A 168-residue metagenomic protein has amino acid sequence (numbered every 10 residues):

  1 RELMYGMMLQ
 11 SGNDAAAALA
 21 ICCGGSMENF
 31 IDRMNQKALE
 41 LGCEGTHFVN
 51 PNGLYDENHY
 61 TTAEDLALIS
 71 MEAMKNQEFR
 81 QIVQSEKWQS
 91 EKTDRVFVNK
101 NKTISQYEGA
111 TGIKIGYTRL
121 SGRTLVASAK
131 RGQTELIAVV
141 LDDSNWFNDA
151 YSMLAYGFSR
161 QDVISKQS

Functional and structural regions predicted by a protein language model:
R1-E64, A73-M74: Active-site-adjacent loops and short helices of periplasmic peptidoglycan-processing enzymes
M27, C43-H47, Y55-S168: Domain-terminus/edge residues, biased toward the C-terminal soluble/receptor-binding domains of extracytoplasmic
